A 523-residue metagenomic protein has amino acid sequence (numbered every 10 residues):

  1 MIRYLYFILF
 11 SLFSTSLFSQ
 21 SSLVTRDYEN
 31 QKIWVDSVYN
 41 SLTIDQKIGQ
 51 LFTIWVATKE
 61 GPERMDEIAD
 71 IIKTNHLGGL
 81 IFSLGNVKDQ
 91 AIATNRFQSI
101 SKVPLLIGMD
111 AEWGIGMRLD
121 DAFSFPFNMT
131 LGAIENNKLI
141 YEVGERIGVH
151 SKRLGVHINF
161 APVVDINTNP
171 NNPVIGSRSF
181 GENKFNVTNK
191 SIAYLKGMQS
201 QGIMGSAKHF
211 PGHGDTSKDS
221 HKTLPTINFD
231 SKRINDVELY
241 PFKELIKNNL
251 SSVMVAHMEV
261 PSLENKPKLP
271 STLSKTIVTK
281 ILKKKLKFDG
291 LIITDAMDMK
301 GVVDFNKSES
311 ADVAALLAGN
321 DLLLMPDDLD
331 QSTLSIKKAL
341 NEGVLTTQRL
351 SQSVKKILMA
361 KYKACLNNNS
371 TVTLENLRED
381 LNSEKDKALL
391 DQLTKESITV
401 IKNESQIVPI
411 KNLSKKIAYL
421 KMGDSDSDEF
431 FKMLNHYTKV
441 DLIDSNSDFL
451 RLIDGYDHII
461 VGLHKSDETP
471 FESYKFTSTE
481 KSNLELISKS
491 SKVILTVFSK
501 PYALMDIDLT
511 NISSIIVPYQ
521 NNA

Functional and structural regions predicted by a protein language model:
M1-V24: Bacterial Sec-dependent N-terminal signal peptides
S19-I54, T58-D70, K284, S308-A523: Preference for extracellular/luminal or secreted protein segments
T43, R64, D70, L80 (+5 more regions): Second-shell residues forming the walls of enzyme active-site clefts
I44-Q50, N75-L80, S101-L106, K152-I158 (+9 more regions): Loop/turn elements at helix/coil->beta-strand transitions in domains of secreted/extracellular proteins
V56-E60, I107-M117, H157-N167, A207-H213 (+3 more regions): Short glycine-enriched loops at secondary-structure junctions
K73-L80, N128-N137, Y141, D230-S251 (+4 more regions): Structural recognition of alpha->loop->beta junctions
D120-A133, N169-F180, D219-P225: Surface-exposed, active-site-proximal loop segments in enzymatic domains
I134-V156, V163-S179, N183-K184, S191 (+3 more regions): A substrate-binding/cap region within the structured catalytic cores of diverse enzymes
